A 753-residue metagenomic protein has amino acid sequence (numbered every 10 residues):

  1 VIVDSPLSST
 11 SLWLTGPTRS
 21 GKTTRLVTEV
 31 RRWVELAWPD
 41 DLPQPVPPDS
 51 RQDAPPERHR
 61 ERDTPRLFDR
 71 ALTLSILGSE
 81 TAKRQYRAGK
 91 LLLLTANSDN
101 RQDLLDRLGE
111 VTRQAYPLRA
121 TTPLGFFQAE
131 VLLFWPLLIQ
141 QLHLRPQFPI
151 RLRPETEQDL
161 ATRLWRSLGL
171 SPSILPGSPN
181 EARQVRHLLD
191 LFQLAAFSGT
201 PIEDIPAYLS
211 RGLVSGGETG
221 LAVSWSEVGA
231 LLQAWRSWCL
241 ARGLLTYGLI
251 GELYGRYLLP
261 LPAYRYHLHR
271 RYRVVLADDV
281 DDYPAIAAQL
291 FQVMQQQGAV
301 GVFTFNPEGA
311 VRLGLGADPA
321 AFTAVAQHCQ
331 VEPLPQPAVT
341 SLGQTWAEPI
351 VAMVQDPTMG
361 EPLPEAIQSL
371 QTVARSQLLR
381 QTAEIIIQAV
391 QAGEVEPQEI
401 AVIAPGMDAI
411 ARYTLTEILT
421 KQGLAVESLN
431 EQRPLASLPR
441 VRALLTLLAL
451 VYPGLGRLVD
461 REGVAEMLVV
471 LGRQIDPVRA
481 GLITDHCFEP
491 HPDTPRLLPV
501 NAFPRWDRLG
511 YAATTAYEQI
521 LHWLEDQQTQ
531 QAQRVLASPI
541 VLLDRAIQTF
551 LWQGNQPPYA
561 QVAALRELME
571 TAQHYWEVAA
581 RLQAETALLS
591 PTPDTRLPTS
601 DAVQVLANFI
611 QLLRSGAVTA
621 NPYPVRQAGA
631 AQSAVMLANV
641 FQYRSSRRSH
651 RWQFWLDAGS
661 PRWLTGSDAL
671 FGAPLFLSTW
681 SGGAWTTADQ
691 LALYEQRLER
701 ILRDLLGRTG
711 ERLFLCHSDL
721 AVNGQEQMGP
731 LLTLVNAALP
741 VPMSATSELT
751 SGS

Functional and structural regions predicted by a protein language model:
I2-D4, T18-A37, Q52, D63-R66 (+2 more regions): Helicase P-loop NTPase motor core
T15, P43-Q52, Y86-T200: Conserved P-loop NTPase-based nucleic-acid remodeling module centered on helicase motor cores
R19, G217-A326, P333-A338, W346 (+4 more regions): Conserved helicase NTPase motor core
N97, T121-F126, V275-D281, E570 (+4 more regions): Conserved helicase core region in the C-terminal RecA-like lobe
L142-S237, P504-A537: Coupling/switch/interface segments within P-loop NTPase motor domains and analogous charged loops in nucleic-acid
S226, F503-V640, R647: Accessory C-terminal helicase-associated subdomains
E394-Q531: ATPase/helicase motor core of nucleic-acid motors
D657-N736: C-terminal accessory regions
